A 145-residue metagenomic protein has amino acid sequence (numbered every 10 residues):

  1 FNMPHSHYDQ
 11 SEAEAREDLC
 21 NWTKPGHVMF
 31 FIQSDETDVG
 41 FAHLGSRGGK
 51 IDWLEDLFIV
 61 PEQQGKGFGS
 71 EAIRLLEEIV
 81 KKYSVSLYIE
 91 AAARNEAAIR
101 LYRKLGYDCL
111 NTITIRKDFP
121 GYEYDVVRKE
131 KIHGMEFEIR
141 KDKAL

Functional and structural regions predicted by a protein language model:
F1-I51, E55, V60-P61, I73 (+4 more regions): Acetyl-CoA-dependent GNAT
W53, Y83-V85, G106: Short loop/turn motifs at secondary-structure junctions
I59, G65-E78, E96, R100-K104: Conserved acetyl-CoA-binding loop-helix of GNAT-fold acetyltransferases
V80-A92: Conserved GNAT acetyl-CoA-binding A-motif
I89-I99, I115-Y122: Conserved beta-strand-loop-alpha-helix junction that forms the acyl-donor binding cleft
